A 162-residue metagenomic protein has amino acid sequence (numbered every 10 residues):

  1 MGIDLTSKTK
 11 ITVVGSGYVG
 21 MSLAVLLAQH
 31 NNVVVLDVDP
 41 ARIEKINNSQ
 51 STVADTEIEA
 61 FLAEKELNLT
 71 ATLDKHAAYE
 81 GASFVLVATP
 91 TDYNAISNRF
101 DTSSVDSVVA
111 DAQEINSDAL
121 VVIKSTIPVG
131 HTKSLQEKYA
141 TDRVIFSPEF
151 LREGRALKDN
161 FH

Functional and structural regions predicted by a protein language model:
G2-Q50: NAD(P)+-binding Rossmann beta1-loop-alpha1 motif at the extreme N-terminus of oxidoreductases
N31, G81-A82, T141: Short, well-ordered alpha-helix to beta-strand connector turns
N32, N68-T70, R143: Conserved beta-strand segments of alpha/beta enzyme cores
A54: N-terminal FAD cofactor-binding segment of flavoenzymes
I58-S83: A structured beta-alpha segment of the ubiquitous adenosine-cofactor-binding alpha/beta core
V85-V87, I123: Redox-cofactor binding/interface segments in oxidoreductases and associated redox assembly factors
Y93-R155: Rossmann-like NAD(P)(H) cofactor-binding subdomain of soluble oxidoreductases
A156-H162: Dinucleotide-binding Rossmann-like beta1-alpha1 core, especially the glycine-rich loop that anchors the ADP
